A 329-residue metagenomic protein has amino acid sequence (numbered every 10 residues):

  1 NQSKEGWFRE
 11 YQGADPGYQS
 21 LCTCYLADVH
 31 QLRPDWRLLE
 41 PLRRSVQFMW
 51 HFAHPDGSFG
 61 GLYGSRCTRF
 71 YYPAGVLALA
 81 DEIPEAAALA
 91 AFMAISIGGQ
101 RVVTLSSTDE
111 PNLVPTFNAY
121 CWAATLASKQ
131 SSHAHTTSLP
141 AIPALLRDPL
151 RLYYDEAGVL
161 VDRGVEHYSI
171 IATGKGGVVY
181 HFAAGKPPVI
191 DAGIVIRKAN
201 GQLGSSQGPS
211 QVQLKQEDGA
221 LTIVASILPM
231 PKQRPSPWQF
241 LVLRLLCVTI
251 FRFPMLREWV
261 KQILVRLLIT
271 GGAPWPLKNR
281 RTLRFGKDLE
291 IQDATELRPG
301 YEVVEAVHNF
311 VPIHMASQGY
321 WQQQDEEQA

Functional and structural regions predicted by a protein language model:
N1-L39, S65-A74: Aromatic-lined, polymer-binding surfaces characteristic of secreted/periplasmic polysaccharide-degrading enzymes
W36-F310: Extended polysaccharide-engagement surfaces of secreted carbohydrate-active enzymes
L297-A329: Polysaccharide-binding surfaces and accessory modules of carbohydrate-active proteins
